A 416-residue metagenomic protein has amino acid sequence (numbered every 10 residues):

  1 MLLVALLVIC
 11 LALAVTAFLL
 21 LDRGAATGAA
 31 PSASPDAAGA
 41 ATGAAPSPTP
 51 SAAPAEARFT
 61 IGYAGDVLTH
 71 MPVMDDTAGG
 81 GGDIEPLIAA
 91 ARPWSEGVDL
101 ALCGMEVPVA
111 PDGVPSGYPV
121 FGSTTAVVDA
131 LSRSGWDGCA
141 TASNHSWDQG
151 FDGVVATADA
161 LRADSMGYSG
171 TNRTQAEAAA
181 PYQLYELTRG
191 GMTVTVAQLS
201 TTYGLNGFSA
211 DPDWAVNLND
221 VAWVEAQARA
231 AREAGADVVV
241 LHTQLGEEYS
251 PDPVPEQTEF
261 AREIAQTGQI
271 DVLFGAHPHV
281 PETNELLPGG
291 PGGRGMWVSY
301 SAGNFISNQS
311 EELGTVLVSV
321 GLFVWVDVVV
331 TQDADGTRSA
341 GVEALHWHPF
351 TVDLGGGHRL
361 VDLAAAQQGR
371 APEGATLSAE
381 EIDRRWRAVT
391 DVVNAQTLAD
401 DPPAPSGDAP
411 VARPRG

Functional and structural regions predicted by a protein language model:
M1-G28, S32-G416: Acidic, metal/ion-coordinating pockets
